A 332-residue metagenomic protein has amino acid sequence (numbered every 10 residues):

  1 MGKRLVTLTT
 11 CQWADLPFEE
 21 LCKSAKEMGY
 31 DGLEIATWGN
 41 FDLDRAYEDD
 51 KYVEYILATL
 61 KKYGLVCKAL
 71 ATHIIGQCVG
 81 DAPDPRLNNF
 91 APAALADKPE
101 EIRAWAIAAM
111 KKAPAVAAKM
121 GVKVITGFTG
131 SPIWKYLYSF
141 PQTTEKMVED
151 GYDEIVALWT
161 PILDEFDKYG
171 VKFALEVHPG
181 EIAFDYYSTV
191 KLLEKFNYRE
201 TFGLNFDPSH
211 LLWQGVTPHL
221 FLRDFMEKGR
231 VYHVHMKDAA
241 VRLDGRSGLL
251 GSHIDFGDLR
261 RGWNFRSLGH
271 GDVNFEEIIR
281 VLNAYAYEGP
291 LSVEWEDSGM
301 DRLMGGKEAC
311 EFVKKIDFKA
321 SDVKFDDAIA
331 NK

Functional and structural regions predicted by a protein language model:
G2-L16: Boundary/entry segment of secreted carbohydrate-active catalytic domains
R4, E20, G32-L33, G39 (+3 more regions): Acidic/histidine-rich catalytic cores of soluble enzymes
W13-D15, S292-R302: A short, acidic, flexible beta-alpha connecting loop/helix-capping segment that sits on the rim of active
D15, E19-E20, S24, K62 (+2 more regions): Active-site acidic/histidine proton-transfer and metal-coordination neighborhood in alpha/beta enzyme cores
A25, L33, L60, L70 (+9 more regions): Conserved, mostly hydrophobic/aromatic
Y30, V122, V231, Y287-E288: A structural motif
A36-L57, T129, I133-Y136: Glycine-rich, proline-tolerant flexible connector loops at the mouths of alpha/beta enzymes
R302-V323: C-terminal helical cap(s) of enzyme catalytic domains, especially alpha/beta-barrels
